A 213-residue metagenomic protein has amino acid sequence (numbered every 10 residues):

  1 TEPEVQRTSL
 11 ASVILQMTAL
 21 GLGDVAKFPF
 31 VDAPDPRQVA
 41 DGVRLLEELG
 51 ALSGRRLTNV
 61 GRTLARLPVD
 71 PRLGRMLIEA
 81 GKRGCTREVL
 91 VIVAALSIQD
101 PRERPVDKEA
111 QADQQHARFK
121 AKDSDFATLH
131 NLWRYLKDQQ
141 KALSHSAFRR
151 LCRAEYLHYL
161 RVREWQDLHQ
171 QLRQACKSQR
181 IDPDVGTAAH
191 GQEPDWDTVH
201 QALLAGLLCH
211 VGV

Functional and structural regions predicted by a protein language model:
T1-V213: Second RecA-like catalytic domain
